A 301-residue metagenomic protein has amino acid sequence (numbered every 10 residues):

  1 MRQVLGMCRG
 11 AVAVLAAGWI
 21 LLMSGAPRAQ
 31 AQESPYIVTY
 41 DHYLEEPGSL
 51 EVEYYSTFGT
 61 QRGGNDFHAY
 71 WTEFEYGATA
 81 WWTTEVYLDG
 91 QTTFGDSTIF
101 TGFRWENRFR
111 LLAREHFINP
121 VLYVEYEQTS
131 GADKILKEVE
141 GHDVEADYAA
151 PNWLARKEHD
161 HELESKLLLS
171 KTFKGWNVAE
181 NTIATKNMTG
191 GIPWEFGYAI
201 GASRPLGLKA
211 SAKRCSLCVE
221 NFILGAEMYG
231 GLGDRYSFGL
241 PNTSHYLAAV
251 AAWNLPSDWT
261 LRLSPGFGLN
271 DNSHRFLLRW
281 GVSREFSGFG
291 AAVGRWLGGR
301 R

Functional and structural regions predicted by a protein language model:
M1, I20, R28-Q30: Intrinsically disordered, low-complexity regions enriched for glutamine and histidine
M1-R9: N-terminal secretory signal peptides that target proteins for export/translocation
L5, A13, P27-A31: N-terminal presequences and immediately downstream first alpha-helices
R9-S24: Bacterial N-terminal signal peptides
A29-R301: Transmembrane beta-barrel domains of Gram-negative outer membranes and organellar outer membranes
